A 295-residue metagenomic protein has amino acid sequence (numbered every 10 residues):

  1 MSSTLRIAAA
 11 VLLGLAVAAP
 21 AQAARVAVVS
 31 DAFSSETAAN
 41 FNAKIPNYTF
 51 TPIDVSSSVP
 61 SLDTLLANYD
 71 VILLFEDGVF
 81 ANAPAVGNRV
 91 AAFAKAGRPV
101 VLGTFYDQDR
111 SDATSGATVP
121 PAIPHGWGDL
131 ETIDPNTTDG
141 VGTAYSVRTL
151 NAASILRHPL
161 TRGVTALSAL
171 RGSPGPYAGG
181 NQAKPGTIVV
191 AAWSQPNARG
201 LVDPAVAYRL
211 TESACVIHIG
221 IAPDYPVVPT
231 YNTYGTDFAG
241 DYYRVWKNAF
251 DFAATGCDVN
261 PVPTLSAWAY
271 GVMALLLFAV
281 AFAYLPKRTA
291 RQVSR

Functional and structural regions predicted by a protein language model:
A8-A16, L276-A279: Bacterial N-terminal signal peptides
V17-A23: Sec/Tat signal peptide C-region and signal peptidase I cleavage site
A24-V29, S34-E36, D129-T132, I188 (+1 more regions): Extracellular ligand-binding/catalytic regions of CAZymes and related secreted enzymes and adhesion modules
T37, F41-N42, V79-L170: A glycine-rich, often tryptophan-bearing local segment used as a flexible ligand/cofactor-contacting loop or short
A38, I133-V228: Catalytic beta-strand/loop cores that center a nucleophilic Ser/Cys/Thr and support acyl-enzyme chemistry
P46-L65: A short, well-structured beta->alpha microelement
W268-R288: A cross-kingdom C-terminal cell-surface attachment/processing module
A290-R295: Cytoplasmic C-terminal tails of single-pass
